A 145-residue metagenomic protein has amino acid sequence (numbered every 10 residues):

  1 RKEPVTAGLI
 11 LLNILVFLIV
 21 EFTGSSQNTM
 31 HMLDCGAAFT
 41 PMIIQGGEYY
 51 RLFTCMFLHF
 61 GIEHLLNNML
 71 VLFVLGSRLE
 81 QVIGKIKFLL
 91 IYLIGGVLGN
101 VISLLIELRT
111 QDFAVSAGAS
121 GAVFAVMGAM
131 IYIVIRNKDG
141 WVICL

Functional and structural regions predicted by a protein language model:
R1-L145: A detector for small-residue-rich transmembrane helices and their helix-helix packing motifs
